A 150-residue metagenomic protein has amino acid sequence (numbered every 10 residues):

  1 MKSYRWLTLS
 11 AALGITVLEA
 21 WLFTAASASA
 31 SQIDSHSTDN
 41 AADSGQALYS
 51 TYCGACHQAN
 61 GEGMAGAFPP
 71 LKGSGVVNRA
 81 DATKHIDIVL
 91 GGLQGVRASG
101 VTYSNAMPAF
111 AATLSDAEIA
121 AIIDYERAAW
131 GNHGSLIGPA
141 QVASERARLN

Functional and structural regions predicted by a protein language model:
K2-G14: Bacterial N-terminal signal peptides that target proteins for export
S3-W6, L22-A26: N-terminal targeting and processing segments of secreted/endomembrane and organelle-targeted proteins
I15-F23: Hydrophobic alpha-helical membrane-insertion segments, chiefly the h-region of N-terminal signal peptides
F23-L48, G63, G138: Electrostatic cytochrome c docking/interface patches
A30-H36, R97, V101-N150: Flexible coil segments in periplasmic/lumen-exposed cytochrome c-class electron-transfer proteins
D39-M64, V77-G91: Sequence/structural segment immediately N-terminal to covalent heme-attachment motifs in c-type and related
A65-P70: Short cysteine/histidine-rich zinc-coordinating motifs and their immediately flanking basic loops
K72-S74: A short beta-alpha structural unit
